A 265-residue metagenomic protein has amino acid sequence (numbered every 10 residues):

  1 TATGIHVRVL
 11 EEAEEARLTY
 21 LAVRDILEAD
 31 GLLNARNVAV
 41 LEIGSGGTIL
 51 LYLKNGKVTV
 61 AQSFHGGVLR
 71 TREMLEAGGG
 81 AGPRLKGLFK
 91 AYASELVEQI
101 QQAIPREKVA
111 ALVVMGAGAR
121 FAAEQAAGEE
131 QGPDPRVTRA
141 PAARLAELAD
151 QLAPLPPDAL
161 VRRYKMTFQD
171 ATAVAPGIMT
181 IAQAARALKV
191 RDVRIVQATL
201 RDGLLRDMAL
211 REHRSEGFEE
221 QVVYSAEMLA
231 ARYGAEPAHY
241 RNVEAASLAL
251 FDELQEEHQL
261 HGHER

Functional and structural regions predicted by a protein language model:
T1-N37, Y52-K54, V60-R265: Helical "lid/coupling" subdomains associated with nucleotide-phosphate turnover
V40: Short, surface-exposed charged micro-motifs
G46-T48: Acidic, divalent-metal-coordinating active-site segment for phosphoryl/phosphodiester hydrolysis, typified by short
